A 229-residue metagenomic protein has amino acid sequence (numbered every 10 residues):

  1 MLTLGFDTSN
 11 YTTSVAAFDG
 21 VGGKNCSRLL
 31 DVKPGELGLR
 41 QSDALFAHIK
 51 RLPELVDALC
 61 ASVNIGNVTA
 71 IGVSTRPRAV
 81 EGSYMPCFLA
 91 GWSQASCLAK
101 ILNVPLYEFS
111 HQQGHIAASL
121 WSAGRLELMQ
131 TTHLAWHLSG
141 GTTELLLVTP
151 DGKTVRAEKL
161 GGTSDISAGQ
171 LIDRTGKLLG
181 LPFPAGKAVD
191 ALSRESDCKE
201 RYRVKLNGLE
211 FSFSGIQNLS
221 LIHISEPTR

Functional and structural regions predicted by a protein language model:
M1-N25, L134-V148: Gly/Thr-rich phosphate-binding beta-strand-loop-beta motif of the actin/hexokinase/Hsp70
T8-F46, T154-K159: Short glycine-rich, Thr/Ser-proximal phosphate-binding strand/loop in the N-terminal lobe of ATP-dependent enzymes
L29, A47-V63: Short, well-ordered amphipathic alpha-helical segments that serve as non-catalytic structural scaffolds within diverse
D57-S96, K100: Short beta-strand-loop/turn "lid" adjacent to the catalytic site in phosphate-handling enzymes
V104-L134: Conserved phosphate-binding catalytic cores of ATP/NTP-utilizing and phosphoryl-transfer enzymes
Q113, T149-E195, Q217-N218: Glycine-rich phosphate-binding loop plus the immediately following alpha-helix
R203-L221: Active-site rim beta-loop-alpha module in soluble metabolic enzymes
L219-R229: Residue-level detector of conserved catalytic or cofactor/ligand-binding positions in enzyme active sites
